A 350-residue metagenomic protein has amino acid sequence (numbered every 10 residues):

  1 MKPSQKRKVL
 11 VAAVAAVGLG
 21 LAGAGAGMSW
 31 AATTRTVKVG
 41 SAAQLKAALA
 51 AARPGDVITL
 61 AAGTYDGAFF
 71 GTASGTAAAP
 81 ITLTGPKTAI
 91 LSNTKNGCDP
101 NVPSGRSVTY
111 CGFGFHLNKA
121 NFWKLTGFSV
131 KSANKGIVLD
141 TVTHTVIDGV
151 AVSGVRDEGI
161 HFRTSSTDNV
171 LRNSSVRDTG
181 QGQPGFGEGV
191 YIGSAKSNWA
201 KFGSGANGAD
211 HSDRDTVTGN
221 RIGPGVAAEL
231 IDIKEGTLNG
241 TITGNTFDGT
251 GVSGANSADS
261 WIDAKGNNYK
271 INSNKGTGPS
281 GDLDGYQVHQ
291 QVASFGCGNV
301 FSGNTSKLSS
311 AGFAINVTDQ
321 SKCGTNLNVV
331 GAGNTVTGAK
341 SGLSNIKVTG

Functional and structural regions predicted by a protein language model:
M1-A31: Secretory targeting and sorting signals
T33, K38-G40, T59-A62, G67-A68 (+3 more regions): Right-handed parallel beta-helix/beta-spiral solenoid domain characteristic of secreted/periplasmic
Q44-A48: Short acidic active-site motifs
L49-D56, S74-T76: Beta-strand repeat architectures
D56-T59, D99-V102, E188, G193-A200 (+4 more regions): Acidic, glycine- and Ser/Thr-rich low-complexity intrinsically disordered tracts in extracellular/secreted proteins
F70, C98-H116, S132-V138, G154-R163 (+5 more regions): Extracellular beta-strand/beta-solenoid scaffold signature
P80, G85-A89, N121-S132, T143-R156 (+7 more regions): Right-handed parallel beta-helix
